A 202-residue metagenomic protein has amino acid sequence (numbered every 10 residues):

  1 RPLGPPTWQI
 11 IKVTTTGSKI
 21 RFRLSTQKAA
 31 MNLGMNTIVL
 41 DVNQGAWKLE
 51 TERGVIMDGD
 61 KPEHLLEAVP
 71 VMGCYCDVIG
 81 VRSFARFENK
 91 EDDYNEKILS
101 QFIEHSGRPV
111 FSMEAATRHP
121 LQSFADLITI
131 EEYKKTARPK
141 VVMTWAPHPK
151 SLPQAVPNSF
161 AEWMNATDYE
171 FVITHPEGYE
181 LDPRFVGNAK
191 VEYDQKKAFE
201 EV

Functional and structural regions predicted by a protein language model:
R1-L3: Extended, non-globular alpha-helical segments
P5-I11, R138-P139: Phosphate-coordination loops involved in phosphoryl transfer and adenosine-cofactor binding
I10-C74: Active-site cofactor/substrate anionic-group-binding motifs, chiefly glycine- and Lys/Arg-rich phosphate-binding loops
T15-G34, E131-V202: Glycine-rich phosphate/diphosphate-binding loop of Rossmann-like nucleotide-binding domains
T37-V39, I79, P109-V110, F171 (+1 more regions): Hydrophobic beta-strand scaffold residues
V42-G45, S83-R86, A115-A116, P176-G178: Short, ordered loop/turn segments at secondary-structure junctions
K61, V69-P70, D77-W163: Anion-binding alpha/beta catalytic cores of soluble intermediary-metabolism enzymes, centered on
C74-V78, E200-V202: Short acidic/histidine-rich motifs immediately flanking catalytic phosphotransfer sites in two-component signaling
